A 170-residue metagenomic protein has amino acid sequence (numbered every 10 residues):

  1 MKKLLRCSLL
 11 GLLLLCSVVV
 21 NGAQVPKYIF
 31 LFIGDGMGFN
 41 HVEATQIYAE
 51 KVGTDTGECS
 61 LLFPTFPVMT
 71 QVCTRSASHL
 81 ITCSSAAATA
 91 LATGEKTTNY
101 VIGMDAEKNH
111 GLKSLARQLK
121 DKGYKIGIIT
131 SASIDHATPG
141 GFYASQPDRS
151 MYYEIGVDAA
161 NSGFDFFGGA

Functional and structural regions predicted by a protein language model:
M1-L9: Bacterial N-terminal signal peptides that target proteins for export
S8-S17: Bacterial N-terminal signal peptides
V18-G22: Sec/Tat signal peptide C-region and signal peptidase I cleavage site
A23-A170: N-terminal catalytic scaffold of extracellular/periplasmic and nuclease hydrolases that process anionic headgroups
